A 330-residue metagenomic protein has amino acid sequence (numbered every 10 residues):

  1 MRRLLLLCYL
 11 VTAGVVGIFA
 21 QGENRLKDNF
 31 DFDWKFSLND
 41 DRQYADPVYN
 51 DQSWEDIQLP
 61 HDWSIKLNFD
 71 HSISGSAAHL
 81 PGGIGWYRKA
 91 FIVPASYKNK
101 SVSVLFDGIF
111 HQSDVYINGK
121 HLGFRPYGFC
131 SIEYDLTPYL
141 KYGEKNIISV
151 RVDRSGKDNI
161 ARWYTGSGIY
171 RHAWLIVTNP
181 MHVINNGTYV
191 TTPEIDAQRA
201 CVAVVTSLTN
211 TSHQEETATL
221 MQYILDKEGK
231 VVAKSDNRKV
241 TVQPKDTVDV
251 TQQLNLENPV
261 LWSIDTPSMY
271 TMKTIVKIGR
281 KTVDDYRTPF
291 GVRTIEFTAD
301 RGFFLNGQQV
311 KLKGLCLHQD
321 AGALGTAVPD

Functional and structural regions predicted by a protein language model:
M1-E23: Bacterial Sec-dependent N-terminal signal peptides
V16, A20-H71, I147-R151, I160: Accessory carbohydrate-binding/adhesion or oligomerization-edge regions at the termini of glycan-active proteins
L26-F30, D40, G82-N186, S212: Accessory beta-strand-rich segments of carbohydrate-active enzymes
W63-F106, F110-N118, G123-P126, P180-Y189 (+4 more regions): Active-site-adjacent substrate/metal-binding segments within catalytic domains of carbohydrate-active enzymes
I117, R199-T241, V248-V250: Beta-strand-rich binding/interaction modules
S131-P138, T247-N255: Exposed aromatic-hydrophobic patches
I176, K239-T241, P289-R293: Short beta-strand edge segments in extracellular beta-sheet folds
